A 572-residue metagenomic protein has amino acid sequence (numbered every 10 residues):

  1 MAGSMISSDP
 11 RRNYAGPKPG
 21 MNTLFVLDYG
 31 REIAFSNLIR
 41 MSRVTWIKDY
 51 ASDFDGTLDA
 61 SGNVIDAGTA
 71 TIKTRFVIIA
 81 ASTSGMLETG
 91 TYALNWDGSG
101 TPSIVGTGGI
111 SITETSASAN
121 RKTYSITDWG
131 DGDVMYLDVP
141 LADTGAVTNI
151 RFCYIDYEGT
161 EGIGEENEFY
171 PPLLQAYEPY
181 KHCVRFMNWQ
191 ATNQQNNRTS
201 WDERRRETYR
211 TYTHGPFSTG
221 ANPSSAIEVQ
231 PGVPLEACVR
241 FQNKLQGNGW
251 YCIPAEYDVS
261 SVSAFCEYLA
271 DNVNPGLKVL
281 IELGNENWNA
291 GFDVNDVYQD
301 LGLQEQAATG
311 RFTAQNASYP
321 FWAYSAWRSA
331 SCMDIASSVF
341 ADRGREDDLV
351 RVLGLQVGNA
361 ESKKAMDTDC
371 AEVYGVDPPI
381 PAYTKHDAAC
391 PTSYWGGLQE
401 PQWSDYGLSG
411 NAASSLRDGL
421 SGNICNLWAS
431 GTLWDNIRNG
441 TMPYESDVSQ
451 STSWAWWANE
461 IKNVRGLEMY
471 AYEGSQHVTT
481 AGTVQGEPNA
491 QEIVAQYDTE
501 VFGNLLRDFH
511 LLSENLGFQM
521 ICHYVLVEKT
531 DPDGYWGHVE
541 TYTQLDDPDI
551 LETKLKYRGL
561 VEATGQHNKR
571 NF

Functional and structural regions predicted by a protein language model:
M1-L283, W288-M442, V448-F572: Non-catalytic accessory regions flanking glycosidase/transglycosidase catalytic cores in CAZymes
